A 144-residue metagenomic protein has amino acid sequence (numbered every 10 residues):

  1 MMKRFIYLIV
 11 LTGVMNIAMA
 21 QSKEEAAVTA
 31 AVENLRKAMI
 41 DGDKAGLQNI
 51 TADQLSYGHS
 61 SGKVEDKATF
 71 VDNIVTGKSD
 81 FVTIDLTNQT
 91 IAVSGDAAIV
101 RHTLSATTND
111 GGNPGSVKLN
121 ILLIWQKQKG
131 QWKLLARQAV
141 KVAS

Functional and structural regions predicted by a protein language model:
F5, I9, G13-N49: Short, low-complexity N-terminal intrinsically disordered segments enriched in polar/charged residues
K23, S61, G111-G115: Short, solvent-exposed loop/turn segments at secondary-structure boundaries
E33-K37, T51-G62: Short, solvent-exposed secondary-structure junction/capping segments
G42-Q54, G58, K67-A68: Short, well-ordered alpha-helical segments enriched in acidic and aromatic residues
I74-N113: Surface-exposed, charged secondary-structure patches
K118-A143: Short beta-strand edge/turn micro-motifs at domain boundaries
